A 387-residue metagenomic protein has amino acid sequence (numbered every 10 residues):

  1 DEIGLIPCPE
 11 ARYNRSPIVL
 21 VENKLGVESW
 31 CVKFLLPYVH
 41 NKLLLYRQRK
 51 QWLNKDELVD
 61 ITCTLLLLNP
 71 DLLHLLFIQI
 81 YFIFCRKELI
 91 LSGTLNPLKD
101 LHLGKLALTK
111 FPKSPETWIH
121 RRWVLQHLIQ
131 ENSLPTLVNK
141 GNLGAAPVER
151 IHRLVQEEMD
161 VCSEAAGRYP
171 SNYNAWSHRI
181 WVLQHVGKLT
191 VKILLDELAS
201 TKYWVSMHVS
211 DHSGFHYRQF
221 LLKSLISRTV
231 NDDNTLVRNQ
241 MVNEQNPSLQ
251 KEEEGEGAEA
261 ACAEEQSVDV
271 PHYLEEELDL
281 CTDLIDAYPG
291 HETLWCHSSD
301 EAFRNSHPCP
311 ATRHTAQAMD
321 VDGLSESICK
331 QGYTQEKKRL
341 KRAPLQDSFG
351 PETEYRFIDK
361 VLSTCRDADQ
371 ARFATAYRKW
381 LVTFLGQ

Functional and structural regions predicted by a protein language model:
D1-L67, P97: Extreme N-terminal leader/anchor segments
R12, K33, P37, N69 (+3 more regions): Long, contiguous alpha-helical bundle segments
N23, V39-L45, I83-K87, L137-V148 (+3 more regions): Boundary/linker elements of alpha-helical solenoid repeat scaffolds
E57-L91, H102-L103, E116-V124: Non-membrane alpha-helical segments in proteins
L101-Y288: Eukaryote-skewed repeat-based solenoidal scaffolds used as protein-protein interaction platforms, primarily
F215-Q387: Structured C-terminal portions of repeat-based eukaryotic scaffold domains
